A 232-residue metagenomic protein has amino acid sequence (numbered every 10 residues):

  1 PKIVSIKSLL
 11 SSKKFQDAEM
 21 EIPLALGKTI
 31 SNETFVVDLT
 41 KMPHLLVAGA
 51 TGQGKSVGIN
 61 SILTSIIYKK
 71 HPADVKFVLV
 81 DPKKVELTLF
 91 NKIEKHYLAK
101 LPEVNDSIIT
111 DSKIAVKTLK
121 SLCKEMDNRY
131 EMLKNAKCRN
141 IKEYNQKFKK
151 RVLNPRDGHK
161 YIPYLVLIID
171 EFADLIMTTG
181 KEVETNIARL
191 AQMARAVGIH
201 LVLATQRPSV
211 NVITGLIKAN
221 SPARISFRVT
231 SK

Functional and structural regions predicted by a protein language model:
P1-L9: Interdomain "pre-motor" coupling segment immediately N-terminal to P-loop NTPase/helicase cores
L9, K13-R139, D157, I162-K232: P-loop NTPase catalytic phosphate-binding loop
C138-K149: Short glycine-rich substrate-engagement loop in P-loop NTPases that contacts/grips substrate
Y144, V152-G158: Charged, low-hydrophobicity low-complexity segments
